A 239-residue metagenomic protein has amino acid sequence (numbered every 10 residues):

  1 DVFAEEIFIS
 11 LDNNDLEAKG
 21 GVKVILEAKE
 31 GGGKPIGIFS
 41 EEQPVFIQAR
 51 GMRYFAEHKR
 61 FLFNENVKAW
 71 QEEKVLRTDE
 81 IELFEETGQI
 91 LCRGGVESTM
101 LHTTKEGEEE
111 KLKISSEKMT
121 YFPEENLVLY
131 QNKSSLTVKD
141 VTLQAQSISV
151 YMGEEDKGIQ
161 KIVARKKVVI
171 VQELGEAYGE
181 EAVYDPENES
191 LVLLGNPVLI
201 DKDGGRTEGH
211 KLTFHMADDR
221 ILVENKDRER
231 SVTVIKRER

Functional and structural regions predicted by a protein language model:
D1-R239: Mature-chain termini and adjacent capping regions
